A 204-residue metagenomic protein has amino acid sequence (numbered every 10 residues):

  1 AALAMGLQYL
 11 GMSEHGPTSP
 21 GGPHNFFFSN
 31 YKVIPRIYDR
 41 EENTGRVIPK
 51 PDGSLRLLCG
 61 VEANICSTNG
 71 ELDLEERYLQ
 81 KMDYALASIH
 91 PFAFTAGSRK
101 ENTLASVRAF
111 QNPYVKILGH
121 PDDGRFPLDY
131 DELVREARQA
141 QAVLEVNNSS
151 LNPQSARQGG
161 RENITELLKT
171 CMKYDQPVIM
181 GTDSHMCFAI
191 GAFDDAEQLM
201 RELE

Functional and structural regions predicted by a protein language model:
A1, Y9-E14: Ser/Thr-glycine-rich phosphate-binding loops at phosphate-binding pockets of nucleotides, nucleotide cofactors
Q8-Y9, R56, V143, P177: Residue-level detector of anion-binding/catalytic polar loops
H15, Q176-I190: Short acidic/histidine-rich active-site segments
G16-V146, R201-L203: Extended substrate/RNA-proximal surfaces in nucleic-acid metabolism proteins
T18, A93-F94, L151-P153, M186-F188: Short gly/pro/ser/thr-enriched loop/turn and capping motifs at secondary-structure boundaries
G21-N25, P127-R135, Q154-T170, C187-M200: Histidine/acidic-residue-rich catalytic or RNA/ligand-binding cores of hydrolases and nuclease-related proteins
V143-A156: His/Asp/Glu-enriched short active-site or ligand-binding loop at hydrolase and phosphoryl-transfer sites
S149, L168, P177, G181: C-terminal active-site rim and adjoining tail of enzyme catalytic domains
